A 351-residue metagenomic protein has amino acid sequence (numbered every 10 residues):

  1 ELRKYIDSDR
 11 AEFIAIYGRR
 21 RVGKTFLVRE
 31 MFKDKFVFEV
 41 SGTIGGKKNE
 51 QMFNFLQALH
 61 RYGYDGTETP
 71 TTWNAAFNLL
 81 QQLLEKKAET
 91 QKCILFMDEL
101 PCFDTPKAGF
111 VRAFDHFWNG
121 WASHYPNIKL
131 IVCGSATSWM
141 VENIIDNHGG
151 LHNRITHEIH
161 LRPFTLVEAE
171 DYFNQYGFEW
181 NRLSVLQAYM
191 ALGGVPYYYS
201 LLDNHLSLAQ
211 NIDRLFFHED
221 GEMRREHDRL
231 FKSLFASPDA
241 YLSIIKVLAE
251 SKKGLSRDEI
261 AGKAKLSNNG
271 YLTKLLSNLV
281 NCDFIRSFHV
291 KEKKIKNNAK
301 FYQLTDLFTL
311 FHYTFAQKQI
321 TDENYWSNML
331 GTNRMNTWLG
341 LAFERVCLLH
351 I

Functional and structural regions predicted by a protein language model:
E1-S8: Pre-Walker A adenine-sensing motif
I14-Y17, R21, C102-P106, F110 (+1 more regions): Sensor-1/coupling segment of RecA-like P-loop NTPase cores
K24: Conserved lysine of the Walker
L27: Hydrophobic positions on the alpha1 helix immediately C-terminal to the Walker A/P-loop
D34-G42, G46-T67, Q81-Q82: Conserved NTP-binding/hydrolysis module of P-loop NTPases
F36-V37, I145-R162: A short helix-turn-beta junction within AAA+ P-loop NTPase domains corresponding to the substrate/partner-engaging
T156-S184: Conserved small helical "lid"/interfacial subdomain of P-loop NTPases
Y197-Y198, L202-H350: Accessory nucleic acid-recognition modules appended to NTPase machines
